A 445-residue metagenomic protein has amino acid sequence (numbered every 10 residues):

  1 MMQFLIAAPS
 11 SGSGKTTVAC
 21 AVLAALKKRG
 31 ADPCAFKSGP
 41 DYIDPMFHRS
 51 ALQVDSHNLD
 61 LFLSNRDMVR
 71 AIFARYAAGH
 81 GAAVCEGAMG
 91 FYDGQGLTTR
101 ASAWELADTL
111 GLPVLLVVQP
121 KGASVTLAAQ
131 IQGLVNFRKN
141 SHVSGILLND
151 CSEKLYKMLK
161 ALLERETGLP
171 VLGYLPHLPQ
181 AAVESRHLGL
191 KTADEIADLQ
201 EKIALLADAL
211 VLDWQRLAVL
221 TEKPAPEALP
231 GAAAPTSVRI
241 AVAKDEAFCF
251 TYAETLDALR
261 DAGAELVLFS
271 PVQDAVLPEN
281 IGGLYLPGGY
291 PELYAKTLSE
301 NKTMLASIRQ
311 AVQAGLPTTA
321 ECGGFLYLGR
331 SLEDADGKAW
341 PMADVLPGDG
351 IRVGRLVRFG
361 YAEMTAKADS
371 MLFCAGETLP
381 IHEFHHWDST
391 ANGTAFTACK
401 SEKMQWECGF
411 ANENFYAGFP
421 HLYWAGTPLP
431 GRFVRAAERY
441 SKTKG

Functional and structural regions predicted by a protein language model:
M1-M2, A233-R239: A short, charged/proline- and glycine-enriched loop that marks the coil->beta-strand transition at the N-terminal
M2-L110, V118-H142, D150-K157: ATP-dependent carboxylate-amine ligase catalytic core
L5, V84-E86, L115, L147 (+2 more regions): Structural motif
K37-S38, V171-P179, E265-Q273: Beta-strand->loop->alpha-helix junctions that form or flank phosphate-binding loops in nucleotide-handling enzymes
A107, P235-T236, F248-D261, E265-V267 (+2 more regions): C-terminal and late-domain segments of enzyme folds
S124-A232: Internal gly/pro-rich beta-alpha loop/helix module that stabilizes soluble enzyme cofactors or their anionic handles
S237-Q313: Phosphate-binding active sites in nucleotide-utilizing proteins
P291-A368: Cysteine-nucleophile active-site neighborhood
